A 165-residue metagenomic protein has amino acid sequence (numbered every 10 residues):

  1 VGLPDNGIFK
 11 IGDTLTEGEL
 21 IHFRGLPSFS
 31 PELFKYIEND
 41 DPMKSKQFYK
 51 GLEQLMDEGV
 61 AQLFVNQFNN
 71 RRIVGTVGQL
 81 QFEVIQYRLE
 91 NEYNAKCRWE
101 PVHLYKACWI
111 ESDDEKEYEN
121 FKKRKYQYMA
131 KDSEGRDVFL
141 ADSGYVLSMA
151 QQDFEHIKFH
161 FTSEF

Functional and structural regions predicted by a protein language model:
V1-F165: Structural and coupling elements of P-loop NTPases
